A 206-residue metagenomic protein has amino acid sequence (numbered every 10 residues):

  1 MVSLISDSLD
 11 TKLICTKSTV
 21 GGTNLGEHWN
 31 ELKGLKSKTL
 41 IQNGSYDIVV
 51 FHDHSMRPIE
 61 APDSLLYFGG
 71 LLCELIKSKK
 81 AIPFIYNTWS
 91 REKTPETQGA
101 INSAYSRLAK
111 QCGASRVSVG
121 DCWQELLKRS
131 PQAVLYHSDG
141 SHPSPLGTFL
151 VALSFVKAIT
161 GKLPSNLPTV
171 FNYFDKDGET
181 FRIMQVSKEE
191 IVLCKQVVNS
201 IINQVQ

Functional and structural regions predicted by a protein language model:
M1-L65: Conserved SGNH/GDSL esterase-like catalytic core that processes O-acyl groups on lipids and polysaccharides
D7, K110, K128, N199 (+1 more regions): Generic surface-pattern signal
K17-T23, Q111-V117, G140, I183-V186: Short, exposed beta-strand "edge-strand" segments with a Pro/Gly-rich flavor and a Y/T-containing core
K33, K93, L127, D177-Q185: Short, isolated positions within intrinsically disordered regulatory regions of eukaryotic proteins
K36, A100, A104, E189-V197: Exposed alpha-helical structural elements
K38-P145, F149, V156-N166: Alpha-helical cap/lid subdomain in secreted, periplasmic, or secretory-pathway luminal O-acyl-processing enzymes
A152-Q206: Conserved catalytic region of serine esterases and O-acyltransferases that act on ester linkages in lipids
